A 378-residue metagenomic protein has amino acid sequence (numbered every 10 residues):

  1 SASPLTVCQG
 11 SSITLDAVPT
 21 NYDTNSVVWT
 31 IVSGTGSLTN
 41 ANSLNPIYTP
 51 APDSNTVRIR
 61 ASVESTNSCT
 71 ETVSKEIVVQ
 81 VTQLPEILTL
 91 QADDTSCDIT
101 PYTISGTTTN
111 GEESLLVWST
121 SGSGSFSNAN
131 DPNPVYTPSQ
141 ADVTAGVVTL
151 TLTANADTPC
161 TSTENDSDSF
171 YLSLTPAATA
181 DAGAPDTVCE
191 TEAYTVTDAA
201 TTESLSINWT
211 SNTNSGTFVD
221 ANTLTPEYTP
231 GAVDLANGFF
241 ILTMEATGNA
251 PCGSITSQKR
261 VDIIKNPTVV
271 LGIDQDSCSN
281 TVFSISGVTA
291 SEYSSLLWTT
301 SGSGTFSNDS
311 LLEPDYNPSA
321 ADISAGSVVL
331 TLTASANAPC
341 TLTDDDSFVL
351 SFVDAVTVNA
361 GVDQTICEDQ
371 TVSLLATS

Functional and structural regions predicted by a protein language model:
S1-S3, L84-A92, A177-A184, N266-I273 (+1 more regions): Proline-enriched interdomain boundary motifs that mark the N-terminal boundary and often initiate the first structured
L5-S11, D94-T100, D186-A193, Q275-V282 (+1 more regions): Short, solvent-exposed loop/linker segments at the N-terminal edge of repeated beta-sheet extracellular domains
S11-T20, T100-T109, E192-T202, T281-A290 (+1 more regions): A short beta-strand segment in extracellular, disulfide-stabilized domains
V28-S43, V117-P132, N208-L224, V233 (+2 more regions): Low-complexity "stalk/linker" and mucin-like segments enriched in Ser/Thr/Pro/Ala/Gly
N42-T56, D131-V147, N222-F239, S310-S327: Solvent-exposed segments in extracellular or luminal domains encompassing
I59-A61, L150-L152, L242-M244, L332: Hydrophobic/tyrosine-rich beta-strand signature of extracellular beta-sandwich/beta-rich modules, prominently
E64-T70, N155-S162, T247-C252, S335-T341: Short, solvent-exposed loop/turn segments at the edges of extracellular beta-sandwich modules
I77-Q83, F170-P176, V261-K265, V349-D354: Interdomain boundary/hinge segments at the C-termini of tandem beta-sandwich modules
